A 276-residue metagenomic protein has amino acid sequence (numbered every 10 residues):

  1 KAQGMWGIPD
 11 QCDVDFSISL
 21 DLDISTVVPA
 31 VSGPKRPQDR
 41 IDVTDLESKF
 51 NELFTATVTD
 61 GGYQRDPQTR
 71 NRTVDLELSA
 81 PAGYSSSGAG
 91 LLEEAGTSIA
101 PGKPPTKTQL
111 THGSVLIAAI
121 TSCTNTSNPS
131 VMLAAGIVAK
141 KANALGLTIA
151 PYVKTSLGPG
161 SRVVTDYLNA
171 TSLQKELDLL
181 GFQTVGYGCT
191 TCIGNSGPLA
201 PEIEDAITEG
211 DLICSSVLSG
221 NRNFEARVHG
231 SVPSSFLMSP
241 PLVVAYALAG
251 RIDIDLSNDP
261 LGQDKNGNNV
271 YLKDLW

Functional and structural regions predicted by a protein language model:
K1-G83, L256-W276: Terminal amphipathic helices with adjacent charged low-complexity linkers/tails
K1-I8, D23, V131-L133, A139-P151 (+1 more regions): Mobile "lid/hinge" segments at catalytic clefts and subdomain interfaces of large enzymes
A30-P37, G113-T126, V153-S161, E225-V232: Glycine- and acidic
L78-V115, S130-K141: Helix-rich "cap/lid" substructures immediately adjacent to catalytic or cofactor-binding pockets
K103-I120, Q174, L180, L218: Short, hydrophobic/aliphatic alpha-helical segments
V115, S127-S156, G160-A170: Glycine-rich phosphate/ribose-binding loops and adjacent secondary-structure elements that form binding surfaces
I149-G197: Extended C-terminal subregions enriched in glycine
